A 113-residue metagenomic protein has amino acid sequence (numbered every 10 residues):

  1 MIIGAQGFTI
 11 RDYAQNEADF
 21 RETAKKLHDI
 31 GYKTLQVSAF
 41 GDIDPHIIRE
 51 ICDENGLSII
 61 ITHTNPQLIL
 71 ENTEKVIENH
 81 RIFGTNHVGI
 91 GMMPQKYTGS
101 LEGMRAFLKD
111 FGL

Functional and structural regions predicted by a protein language model:
M1-T23, Y32-T34: Boundary/entry segment of secreted carbohydrate-active catalytic domains
I3, V37-S38, D53: Broad hydrophobic/π-residue packing in well-ordered secondary structure
T9, Q36-A39, H63: Residue-level recognition of beta-strand->loop/alpha-helix junctions
K25, G31, G41, H46 (+3 more regions): Active-site acidic/histidine proton-transfer and metal-coordination neighborhood in alpha/beta enzyme cores
